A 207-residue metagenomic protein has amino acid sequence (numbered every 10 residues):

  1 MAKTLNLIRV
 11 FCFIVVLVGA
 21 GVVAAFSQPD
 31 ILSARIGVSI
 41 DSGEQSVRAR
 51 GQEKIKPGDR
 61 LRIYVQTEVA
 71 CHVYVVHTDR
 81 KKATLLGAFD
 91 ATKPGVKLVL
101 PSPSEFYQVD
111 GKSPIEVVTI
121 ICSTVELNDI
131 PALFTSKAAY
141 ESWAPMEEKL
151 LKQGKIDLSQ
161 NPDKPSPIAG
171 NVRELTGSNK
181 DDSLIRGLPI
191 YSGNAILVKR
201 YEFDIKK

Functional and structural regions predicted by a protein language model:
M1, G19-A24: Residue-level detector of intrinsically disordered, flexible termini and proteolytic processing junctions
M1-L7: N-terminal secretory signal peptides that target proteins for export/translocation
V10-G21: Bacterial N-terminal signal peptides
V23-R62, Q66-H72, V76-K207: Secretory-pathway glycoprotein ectodomains that are cysteine- and/or Ser/Thr/Pro-rich
